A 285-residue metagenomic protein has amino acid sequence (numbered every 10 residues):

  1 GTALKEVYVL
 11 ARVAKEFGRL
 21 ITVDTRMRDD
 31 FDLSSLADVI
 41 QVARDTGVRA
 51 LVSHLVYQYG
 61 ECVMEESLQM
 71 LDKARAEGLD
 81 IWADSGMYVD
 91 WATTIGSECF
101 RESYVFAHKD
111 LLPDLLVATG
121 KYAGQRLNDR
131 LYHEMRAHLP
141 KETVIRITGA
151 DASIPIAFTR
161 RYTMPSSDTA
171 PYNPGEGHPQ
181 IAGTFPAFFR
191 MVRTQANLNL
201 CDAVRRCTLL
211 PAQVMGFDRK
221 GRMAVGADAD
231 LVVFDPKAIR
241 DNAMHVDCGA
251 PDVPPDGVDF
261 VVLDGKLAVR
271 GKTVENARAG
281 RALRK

Functional and structural regions predicted by a protein language model:
G1-D45: Hydrophobic, small-residue-rich alpha-helical packing segments that form membrane-like cores
G1-T2, R28-D32, Q58-C62, V89-T93 (+5 more regions): Flexible loop/turn segments at secondary-structure boundaries
T2-V7, A11, Q41-R44, R49-N197: Active-site neighborhoods of metal-dependent hydrolases
T22, L51, W82, M164-S166 (+3 more regions): Structured core elements
D24, D84, D168, A203 (+4 more regions): Divalent metal-coordination and catalytic microenvironments
I145-T148, I154, N199-V204, A212-P251: Acidic, glycine-enriched loop/beta-strand segments at the rims of small-molecule binding/catalytic pockets
P155-Y162, S167-D168, L231-R281: C-terminal cap of metal-dependent C-N hydrolases
V192, A203-R206: Structured C-terminal cores of nucleic-acid metabolism proteins
